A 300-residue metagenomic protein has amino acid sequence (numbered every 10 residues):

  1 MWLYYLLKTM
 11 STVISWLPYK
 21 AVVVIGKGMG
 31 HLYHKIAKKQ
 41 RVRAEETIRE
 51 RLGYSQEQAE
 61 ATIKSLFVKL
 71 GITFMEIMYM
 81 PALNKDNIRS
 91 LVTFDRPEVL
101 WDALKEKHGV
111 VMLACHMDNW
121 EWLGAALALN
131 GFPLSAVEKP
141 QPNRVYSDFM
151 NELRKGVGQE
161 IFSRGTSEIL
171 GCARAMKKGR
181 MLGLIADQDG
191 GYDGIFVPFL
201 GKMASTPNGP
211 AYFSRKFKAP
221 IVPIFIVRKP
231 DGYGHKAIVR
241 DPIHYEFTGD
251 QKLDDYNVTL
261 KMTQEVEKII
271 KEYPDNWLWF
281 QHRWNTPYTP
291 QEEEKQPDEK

Functional and structural regions predicted by a protein language model:
M1-A114, G156-G158: Membrane-anchoring hydrophobic helices of lipid-metabolizing enzymes
Y5, Q40, V92, R164 (+1 more regions): Soluble or luminal CAZymes and related metallo-dependent hydrolases
T9, A21, A44, L123 (+5 more regions): Hydrophobic alpha-helical segments typical of transmembrane helices and their membrane-interface/capping positions
Y33, Y54-A59, K64, D102-L104 (+2 more regions): Non-catalytic C-terminal accessory region of glycerolipid acyltransferases and related lyso-lipid remodeling enzymes
K39, F94, D118, R144-V145 (+3 more regions): Residue-level recognition of alpha-helix initiation/capping sites
N87-V92, K139, G158-R164, L200-G201 (+1 more regions): Short, flexible loop segments at the rims of nucleotide/cofactor-binding pockets, characterized by
E106-T166, C172, D189-I195, G232: Catalytic core of membrane glycerolipid acyltransferases/transacylases, capturing the structured, soluble-facing
